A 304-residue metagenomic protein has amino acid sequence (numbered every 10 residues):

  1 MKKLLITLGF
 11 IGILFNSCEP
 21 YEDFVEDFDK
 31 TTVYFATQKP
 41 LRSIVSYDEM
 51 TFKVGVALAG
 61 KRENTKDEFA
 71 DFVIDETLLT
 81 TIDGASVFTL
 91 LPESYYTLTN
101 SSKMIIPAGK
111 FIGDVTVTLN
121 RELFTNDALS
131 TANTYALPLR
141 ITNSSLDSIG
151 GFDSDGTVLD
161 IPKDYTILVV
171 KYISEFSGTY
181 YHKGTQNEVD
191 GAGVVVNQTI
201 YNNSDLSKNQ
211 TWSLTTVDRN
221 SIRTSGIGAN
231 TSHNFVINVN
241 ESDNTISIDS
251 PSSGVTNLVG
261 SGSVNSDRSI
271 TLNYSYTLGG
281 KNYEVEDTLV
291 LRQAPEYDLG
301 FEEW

Functional and structural regions predicted by a protein language model:
M1-L4: Positively charged n-region of N-terminal signal peptides that target proteins for export
I6-G9: Sec-dependent N-terminal signal peptides
L14-S17: C-terminal motif of bacterial Sec signal peptides marking the signal peptidase cleavage site
E19-S101, D114, E122-Y135, T142-W304: Intrinsically disordered, low-complexity regulatory regions in eukaryotic proteins
I106-L119: Short Pro-Gly-centered flexible turn/kink motifs
